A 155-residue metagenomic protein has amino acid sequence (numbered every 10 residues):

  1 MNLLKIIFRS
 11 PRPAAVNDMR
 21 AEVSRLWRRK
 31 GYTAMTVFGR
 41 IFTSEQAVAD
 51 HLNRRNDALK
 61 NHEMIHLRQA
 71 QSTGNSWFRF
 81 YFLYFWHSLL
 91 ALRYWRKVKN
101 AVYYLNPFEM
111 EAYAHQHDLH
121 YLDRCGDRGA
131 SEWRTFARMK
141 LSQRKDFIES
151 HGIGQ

Functional and structural regions predicted by a protein language model:
N2-V16, G39, E45: Long, contiguous secondary-structure blocks with strong helical propensity
K5-R12, S24-Y32, T36, F78-Q155: Metalloprotease/metallohydrolase-associated module, dominated by Zn2+-dependent proteases
N17-M19, T33-A34: Short, non-transmembrane cytosolic segments of multipass membrane proteins
G31-A34, I41-K60, Y103-Y104: Short pre-active-site segment immediately N-terminal to the catalytic Zn-binding motif
E45, R68-Q69, Q116: Activation segment
V48-A49, I65, G74-N75, L119-H120: Short, solvent-exposed loop/turn segments at secondary-structure junctions
M64-L83: Catalytic Zn2+-binding segment of zinc metalloproteases
